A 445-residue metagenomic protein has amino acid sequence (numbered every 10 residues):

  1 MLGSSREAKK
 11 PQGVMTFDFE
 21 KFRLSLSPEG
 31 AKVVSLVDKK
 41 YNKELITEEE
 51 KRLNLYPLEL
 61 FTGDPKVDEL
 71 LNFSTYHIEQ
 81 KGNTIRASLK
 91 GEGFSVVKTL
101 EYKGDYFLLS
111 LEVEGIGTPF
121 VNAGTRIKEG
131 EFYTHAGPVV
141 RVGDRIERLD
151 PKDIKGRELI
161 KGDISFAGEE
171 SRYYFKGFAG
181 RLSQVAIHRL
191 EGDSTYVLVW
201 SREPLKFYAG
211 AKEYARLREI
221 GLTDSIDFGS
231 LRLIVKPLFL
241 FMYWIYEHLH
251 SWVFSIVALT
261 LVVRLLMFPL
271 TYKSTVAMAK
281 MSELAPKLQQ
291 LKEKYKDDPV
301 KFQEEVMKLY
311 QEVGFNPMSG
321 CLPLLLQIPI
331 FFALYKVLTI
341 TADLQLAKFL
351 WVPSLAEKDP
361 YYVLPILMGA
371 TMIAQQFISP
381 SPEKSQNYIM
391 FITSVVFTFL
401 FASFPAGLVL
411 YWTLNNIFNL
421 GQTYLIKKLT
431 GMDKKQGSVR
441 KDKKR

Functional and structural regions predicted by a protein language model:
M1, L26, D64, L111-E114 (+2 more regions): Helix-loop-helix
L2-V14: Short, Gly/Pro- and small/polar-rich lid/capping loops
A8-K10, F19, I85, P382-K384: Short secondary-structure boundary micro-motifs
P11, E20, K81, L346-F349: A short, polar/charged loop/turn motif at coil->beta-strand junctions and beta-hairpin connectors
T16-T223: Soluble non-transmembrane domains of integral membrane proteins
